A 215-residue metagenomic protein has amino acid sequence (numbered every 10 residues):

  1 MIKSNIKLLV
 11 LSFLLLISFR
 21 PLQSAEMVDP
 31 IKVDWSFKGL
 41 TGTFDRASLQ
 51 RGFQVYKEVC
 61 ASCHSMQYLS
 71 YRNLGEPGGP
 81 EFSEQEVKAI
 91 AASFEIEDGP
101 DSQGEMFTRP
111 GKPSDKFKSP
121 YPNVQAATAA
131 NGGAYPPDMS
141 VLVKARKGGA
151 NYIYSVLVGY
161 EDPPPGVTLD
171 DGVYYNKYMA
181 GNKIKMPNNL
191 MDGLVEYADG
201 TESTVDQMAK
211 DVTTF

Functional and structural regions predicted by a protein language model:
I2-T43: Post-cleavage N-terminal segment of exported redox proteins
D29-Q54, S65-G79, S83-E84, G200 (+1 more regions): Electrostatic cytochrome c docking/interface patches
P30-L40, D115-P122, A129, D192-Y197: Short, contiguous pre-domain boundary segments
A47, R51, V55, D138 (+4 more regions): Extracytoplasmic/secreted proteins, especially bacterial periplasmic and envelope-associated proteins
Q54-M66, K118-V124, Y135-K144, T213-T214: C-type cytochrome heme c attachment motif
G75-A130: Structured domain cores in non-transmembrane regions
A134-D171: Acidic, glycine-rich loop-and-strand cores that form catalytic or ligand-binding grooves in diverse globular domains
A180, M186-T214: Extended, hydrophilic extramembrane loops/domains of integral membrane proteins
